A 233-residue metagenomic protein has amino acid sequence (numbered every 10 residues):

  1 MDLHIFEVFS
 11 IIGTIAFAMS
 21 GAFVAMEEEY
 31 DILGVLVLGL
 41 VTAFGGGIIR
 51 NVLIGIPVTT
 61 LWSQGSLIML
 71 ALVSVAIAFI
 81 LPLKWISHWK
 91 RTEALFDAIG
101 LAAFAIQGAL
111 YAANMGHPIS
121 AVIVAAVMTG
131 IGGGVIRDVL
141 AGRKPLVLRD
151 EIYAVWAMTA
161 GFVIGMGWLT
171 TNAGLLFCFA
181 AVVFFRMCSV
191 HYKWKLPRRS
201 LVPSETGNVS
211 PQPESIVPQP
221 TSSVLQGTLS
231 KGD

Functional and structural regions predicted by a protein language model:
M1, W194-D233: Intrinsically disordered, low-complexity non-transmembrane regions of multi-pass membrane transporters
M1-F44, I48-T59: N-terminal topogenic module of multi-pass integral membrane proteins
M1-I5, V52-W62, Q107-A121, G165-G174: Helix-coil boundary and interhelical linker segments in multi-pass alpha-helical membrane proteins
D2-T14, L40, T59-V73, H117-G130: Structural signature of hydrophobic alpha-helical transmembrane segments
A18-E28, N51, A76-K90, V135-P145 (+1 more regions): C-terminal ends of transmembrane helices
L33-V41, S63-I68, W89-G100, A125 (+1 more regions): Cytoplasmic-side transmembrane-helix entry/capping segments in multi-pass membrane proteins
V37-V41, I48-I54, V124, M128 (+2 more regions): Short, structured motif recognition centered on aromatic/hydrophobic residues
L72-Y111: Ordered, amphipathic secondary-structure segments that act as subunit-interaction surfaces in large macromolecular
